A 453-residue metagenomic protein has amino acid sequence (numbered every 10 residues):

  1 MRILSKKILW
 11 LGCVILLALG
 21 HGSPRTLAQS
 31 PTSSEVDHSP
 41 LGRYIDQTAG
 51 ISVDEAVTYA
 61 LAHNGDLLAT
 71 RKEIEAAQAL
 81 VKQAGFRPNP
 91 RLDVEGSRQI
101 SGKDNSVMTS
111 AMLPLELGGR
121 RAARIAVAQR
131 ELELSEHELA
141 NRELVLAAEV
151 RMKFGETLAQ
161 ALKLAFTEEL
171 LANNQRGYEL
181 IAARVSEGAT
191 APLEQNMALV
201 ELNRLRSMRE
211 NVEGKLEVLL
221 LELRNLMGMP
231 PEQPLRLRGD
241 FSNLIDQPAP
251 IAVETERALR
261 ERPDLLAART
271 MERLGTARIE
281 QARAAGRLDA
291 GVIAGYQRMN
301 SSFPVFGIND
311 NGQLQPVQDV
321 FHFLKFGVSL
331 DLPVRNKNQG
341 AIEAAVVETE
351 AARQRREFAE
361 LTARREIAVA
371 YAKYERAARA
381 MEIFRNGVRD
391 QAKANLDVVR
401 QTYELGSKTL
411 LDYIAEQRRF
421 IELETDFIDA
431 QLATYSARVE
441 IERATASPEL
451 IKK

Functional and structural regions predicted by a protein language model:
R2-I3, L9, N141-L259, A377 (+2 more regions): Periplasmic alpha-helical coiled-coil/stalk elements that build and connect Gram-negative outer-membrane
R2-K6, L16, P24-T32, L405 (+1 more regions): Acidic, low-complexity, intrinsically disordered peripheral segments
A28-R91, E95-S97, L113-L115, A123 (+8 more regions): Bacterial Sec-pathway N-terminal export signals of envelope proteins
V36-A49, P90-A126, R238-P248, E280 (+2 more regions): Small/polar, glycine/serine/threonine/aspartate-rich low-complexity segments that form flexible
T58-L68, E75-N89, S110-V127, H137-L144 (+7 more regions): A glycine-/polar-enriched beta->alpha junction
A69-V81, R142, L146-F166, R176-E179 (+5 more regions): Amphipathic alpha-helical coiled-coil segments
E138, E222-P230, Q281, V439-L450: Long amphipathic alpha-helical coiled-coil segments
